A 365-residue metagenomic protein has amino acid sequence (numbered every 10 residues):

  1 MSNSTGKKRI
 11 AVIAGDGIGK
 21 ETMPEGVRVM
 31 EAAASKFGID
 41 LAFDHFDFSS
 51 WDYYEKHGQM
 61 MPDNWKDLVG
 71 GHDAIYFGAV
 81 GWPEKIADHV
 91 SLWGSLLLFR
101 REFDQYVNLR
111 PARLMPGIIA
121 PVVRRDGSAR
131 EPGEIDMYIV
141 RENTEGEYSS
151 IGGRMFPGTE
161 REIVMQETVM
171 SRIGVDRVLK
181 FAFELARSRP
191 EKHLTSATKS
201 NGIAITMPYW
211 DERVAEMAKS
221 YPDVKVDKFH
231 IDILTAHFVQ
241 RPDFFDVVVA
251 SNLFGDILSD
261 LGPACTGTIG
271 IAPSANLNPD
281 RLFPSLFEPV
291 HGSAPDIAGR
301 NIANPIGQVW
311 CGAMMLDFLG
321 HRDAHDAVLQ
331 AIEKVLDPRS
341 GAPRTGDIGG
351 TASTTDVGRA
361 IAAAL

Functional and structural regions predicted by a protein language model:
R9-I18, Y76-G81, L194-S200, W310-D317: Short glycine-rich or small-residue beta-strand-to-loop segments that form or flank ligand, phosphate, metal/Fe-S
A11-R28, A33-A34, T159-D232: Glycine-rich phosphate/diphosphate-binding loop of Rossmann-like nucleotide-binding domains
D16-G19, D73, V140, A182 (+5 more regions): Buried hydrophobic positions in well-ordered alpha/beta secondary-structure cores of metabolic enzymes
G26, M30, V214, Q308-L316 (+1 more regions): Buried hydrophobic packing segments
G38-P62, F238: N-terminal beta-loop-helix "entrance" segment that forms/cooperates in small-molecule cofactor or anionic ligand
Y53-M165, L253: N-terminal glycine-rich phosphate/adenylate-binding segment common to multiple enzyme folds
Y54, F238-S340: Glycine-rich phosphate/nucleotide-binding loop
G71, T144-E145, S150-S196, S200-A204 (+2 more regions): Glycine-rich phosphate/pyrophosphate-binding loop and the adjoining helix
